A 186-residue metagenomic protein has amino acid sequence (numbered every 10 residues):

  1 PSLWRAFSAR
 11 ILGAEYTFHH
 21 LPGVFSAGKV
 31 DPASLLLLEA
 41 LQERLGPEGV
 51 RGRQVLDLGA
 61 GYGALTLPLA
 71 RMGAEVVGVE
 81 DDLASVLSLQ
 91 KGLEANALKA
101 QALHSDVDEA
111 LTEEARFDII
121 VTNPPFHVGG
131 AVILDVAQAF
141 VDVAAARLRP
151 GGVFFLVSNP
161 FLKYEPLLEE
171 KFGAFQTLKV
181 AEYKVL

Functional and structural regions predicted by a protein language model:
P1-R5, N159-L186: Class I S-adenosyl-L-methionine
P1-V50: SAM-dependent Rossmann-like transferase core, predominantly class I methyltransferases with a strong bias toward
P32-T122: Conserved SAM/SAH cofactor-binding pocket of Class I
G78, L156, T177: Conserved SAM-binding loop
E80-S85, V136, N159-P160: Short beta->alpha hinge that forms the Motif I/post-I loop of the SAM-binding pocket
I119-A131: A short SAM/SAH-binding and catalytic strip from SAM-dependent methyltransferases
Q138-P150: A short glycine-rich, Lys/Arg-flanked "PGG" loop and its adjoining helix->strand segment in the class I
G151-S158: Conserved beta-strand signature within the Rossmann-like core of class I S-adenosyl-L-methionine
